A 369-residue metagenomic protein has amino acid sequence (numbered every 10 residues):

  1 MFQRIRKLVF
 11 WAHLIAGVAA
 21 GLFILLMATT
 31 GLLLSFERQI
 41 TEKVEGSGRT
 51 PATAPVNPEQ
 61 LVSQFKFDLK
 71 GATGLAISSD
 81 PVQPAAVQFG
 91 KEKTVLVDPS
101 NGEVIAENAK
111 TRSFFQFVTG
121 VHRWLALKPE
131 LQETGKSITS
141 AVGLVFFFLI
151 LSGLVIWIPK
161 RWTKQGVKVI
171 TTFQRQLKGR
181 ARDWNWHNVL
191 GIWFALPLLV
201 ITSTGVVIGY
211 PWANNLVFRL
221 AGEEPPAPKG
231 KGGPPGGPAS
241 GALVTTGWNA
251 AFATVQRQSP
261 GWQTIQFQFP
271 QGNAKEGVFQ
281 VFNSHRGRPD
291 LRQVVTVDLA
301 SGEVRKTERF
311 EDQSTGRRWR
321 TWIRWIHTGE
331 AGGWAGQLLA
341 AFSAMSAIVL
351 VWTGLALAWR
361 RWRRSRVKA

Functional and structural regions predicted by a protein language model:
M1-A369: Conserved histidines in hydrophobic membrane contexts and catalytic metal-binding motifs
